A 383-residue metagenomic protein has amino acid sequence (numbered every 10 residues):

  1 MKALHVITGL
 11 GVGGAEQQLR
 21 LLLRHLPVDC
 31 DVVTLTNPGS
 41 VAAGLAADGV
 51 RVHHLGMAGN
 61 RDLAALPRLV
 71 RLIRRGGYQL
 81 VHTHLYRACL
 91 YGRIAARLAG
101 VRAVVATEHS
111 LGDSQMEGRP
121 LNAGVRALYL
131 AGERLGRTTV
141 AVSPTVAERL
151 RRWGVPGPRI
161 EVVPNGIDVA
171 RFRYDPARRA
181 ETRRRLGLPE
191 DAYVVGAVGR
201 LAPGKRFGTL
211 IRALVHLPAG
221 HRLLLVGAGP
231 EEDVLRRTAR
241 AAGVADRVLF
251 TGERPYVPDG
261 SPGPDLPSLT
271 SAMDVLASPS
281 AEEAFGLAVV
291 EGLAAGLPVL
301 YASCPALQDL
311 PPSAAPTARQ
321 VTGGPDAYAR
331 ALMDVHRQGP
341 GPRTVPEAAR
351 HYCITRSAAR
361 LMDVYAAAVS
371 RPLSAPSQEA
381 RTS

Functional and structural regions predicted by a protein language model:
H5-A64, R149, G229-P230: N-terminal strand-loop element at the rim of the active site of nucleotide-sugar-dependent glycosyltransferases
G13-L21, Y193, A197-H216, P230-R237: A conserved mid-protein helix/loop that constitutes part of the nucleotide-sugar donor-binding site
T34, P298-A302: Short hydrophobic beta-strand element within catalytic cores of glycosyltransferases and related nucleotide-activated
L63-P67, R102-V105, G112-L135, E148: Nucleotide-sugar donor phosphate/pyrophosphate-binding loop at the beta->alpha transition of glycosyltransferases
T145, G166: Carbohydrate-associated surface elements
R236-G260: Nucleotide-activated donor-binding/catalytic signature segment of Leloir-type glycosyltransferases, i.e., the conserved
P262, A281: Aromatic "clamp/platform" in nucleotide-sugar-dependent glycosyltransferases that forms part of the donor/acceptor
P312-D326, D334-Q338: Conserved acidic donor-binding segment of nucleotide-sugar-dependent glycosyltransferases
